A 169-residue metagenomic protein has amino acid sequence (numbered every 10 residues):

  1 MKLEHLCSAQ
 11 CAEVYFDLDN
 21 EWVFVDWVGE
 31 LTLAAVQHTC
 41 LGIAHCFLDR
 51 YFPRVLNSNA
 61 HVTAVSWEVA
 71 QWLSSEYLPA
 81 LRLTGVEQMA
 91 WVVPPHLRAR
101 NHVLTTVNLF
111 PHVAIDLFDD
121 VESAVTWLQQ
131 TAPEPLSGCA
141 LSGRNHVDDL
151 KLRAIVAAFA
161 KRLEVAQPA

Functional and structural regions predicted by a protein language model:
M1-A169: Amphipathic, Lys/Arg-enriched alpha-helical "gate/interface" segment within cytosolic domains that mediates
